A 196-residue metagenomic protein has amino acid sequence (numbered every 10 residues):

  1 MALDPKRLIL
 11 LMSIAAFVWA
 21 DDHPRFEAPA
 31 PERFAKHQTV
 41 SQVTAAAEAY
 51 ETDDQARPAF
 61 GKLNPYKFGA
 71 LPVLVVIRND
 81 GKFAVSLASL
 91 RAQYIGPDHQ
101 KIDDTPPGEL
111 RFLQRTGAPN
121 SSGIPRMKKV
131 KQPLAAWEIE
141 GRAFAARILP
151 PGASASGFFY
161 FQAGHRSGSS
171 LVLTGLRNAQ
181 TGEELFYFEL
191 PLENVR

Functional and structural regions predicted by a protein language model:
M1-I9: Bacterial N-terminal signal peptides that target proteins for export
I9-L11, P58: Composition-driven detection of intrinsically disordered, low-complexity segments
L11-A20: Hydrophobic h-region of N-terminal signal peptides that target proteins for export in Gram-negative bacteria
W19-R196: Conserved functional micro-motifs across diverse proteins
